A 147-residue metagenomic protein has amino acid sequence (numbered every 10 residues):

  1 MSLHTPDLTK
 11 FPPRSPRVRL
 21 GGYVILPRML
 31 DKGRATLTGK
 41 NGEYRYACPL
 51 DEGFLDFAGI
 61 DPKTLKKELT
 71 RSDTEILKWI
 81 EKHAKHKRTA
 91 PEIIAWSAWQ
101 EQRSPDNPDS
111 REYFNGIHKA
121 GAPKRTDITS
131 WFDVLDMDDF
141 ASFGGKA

Functional and structural regions predicted by a protein language model:
S2-G42, E92, W99-A147: Polar/charged low-complexity regulatory segments
K40-K82: Amphipathic alpha-helical packing elements
A58-P62, R88, S104: Short alpha-helix boundary/capping elements
R71-I76, H86, W99-Q102, A120: A short structural micro-motif
E75-W79, T89, I93-W96: Mature extracellular/secreted ectodomains of secretory-pathway proteins
